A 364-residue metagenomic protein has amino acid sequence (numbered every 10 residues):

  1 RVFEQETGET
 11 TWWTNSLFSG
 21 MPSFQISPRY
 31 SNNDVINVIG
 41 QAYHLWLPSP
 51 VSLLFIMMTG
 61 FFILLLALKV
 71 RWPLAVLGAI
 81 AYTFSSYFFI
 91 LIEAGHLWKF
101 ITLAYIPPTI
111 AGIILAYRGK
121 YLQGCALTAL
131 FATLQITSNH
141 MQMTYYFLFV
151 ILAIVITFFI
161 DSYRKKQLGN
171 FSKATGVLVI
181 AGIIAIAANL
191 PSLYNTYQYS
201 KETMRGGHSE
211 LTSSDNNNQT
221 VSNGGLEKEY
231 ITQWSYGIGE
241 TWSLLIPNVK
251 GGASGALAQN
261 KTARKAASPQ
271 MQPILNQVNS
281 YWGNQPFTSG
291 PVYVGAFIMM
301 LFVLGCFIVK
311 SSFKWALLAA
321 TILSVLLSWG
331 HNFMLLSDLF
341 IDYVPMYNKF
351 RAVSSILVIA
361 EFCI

Functional and structural regions predicted by a protein language model:
R1, T196-N223, D338-V344: Extracytoplasmic catalytic-loop and juxtamembrane helix elements of membrane-embedded, polyprenol/dolichol-linked
R1-L64, I80-L103, S222-V294, L327-S337 (+2 more regions): Membrane-interface coil-to-helix junctions
S49-K69, L74, Q285-L323: Selective detector of the "anchor" transmembrane alpha-helix that sits immediately C-terminal
F55-A67, P73-S162, A174-T196: Membrane-embedded helix bundles of polyisoprenyl
G112, R118-G119, V344, V358-I364: Hydrophobic alpha-helical segments
Q123, A187-G207, G252-A253, F313-L317: Acidic/polar loop patches that form or flank catalytic/metal-binding clefts of enzymes that bind anionic ligands
Y163-G176, K261-L275, L301-H331: Membrane-interface helix-loop-helix junctions at transmembrane boundaries of multi-pass membrane enzymes, predominantly
G169-Y197, G206, T212-Q219, A320-L323: Hydrophobic alpha-helical membrane-interfacial segments at the cytosolic entry of transmembrane helices
